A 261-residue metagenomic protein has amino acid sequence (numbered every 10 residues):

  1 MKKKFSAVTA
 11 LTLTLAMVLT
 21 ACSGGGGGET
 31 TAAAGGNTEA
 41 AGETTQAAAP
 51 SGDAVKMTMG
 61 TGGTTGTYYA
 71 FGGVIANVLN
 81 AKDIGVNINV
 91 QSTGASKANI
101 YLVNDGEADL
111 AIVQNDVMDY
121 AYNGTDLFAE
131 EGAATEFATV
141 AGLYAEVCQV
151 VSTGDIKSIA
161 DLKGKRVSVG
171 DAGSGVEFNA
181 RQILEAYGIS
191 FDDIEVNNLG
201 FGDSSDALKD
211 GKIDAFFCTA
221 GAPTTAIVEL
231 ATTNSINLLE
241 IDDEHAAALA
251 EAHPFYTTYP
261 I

Functional and structural regions predicted by a protein language model:
M1-K56: Short, low-complexity disordered leader/linker segments with a strong preference for bacterial N-terminal type II
A54, G85, A95-A98, D105 (+4 more regions): Extracytoplasmic
A54-K82, V86-N87, A145-D210: Bilobed "Venus flytrap"/periplasmic-binding protein-like clamshell domains and structurally analogous long
G73-N77, N89-E130, K157, G202-A207 (+1 more regions): Pocket-flanking alpha-helical
N115-V117, G124-D126, F191, V196-N197 (+1 more regions): Pocket-lining segment of extracytoplasmic ligand-binding domains
A129-L143: A structural signal for short loop-to-beta-strand junctions that line the ligand-binding cleft of periplasmic/secreted
